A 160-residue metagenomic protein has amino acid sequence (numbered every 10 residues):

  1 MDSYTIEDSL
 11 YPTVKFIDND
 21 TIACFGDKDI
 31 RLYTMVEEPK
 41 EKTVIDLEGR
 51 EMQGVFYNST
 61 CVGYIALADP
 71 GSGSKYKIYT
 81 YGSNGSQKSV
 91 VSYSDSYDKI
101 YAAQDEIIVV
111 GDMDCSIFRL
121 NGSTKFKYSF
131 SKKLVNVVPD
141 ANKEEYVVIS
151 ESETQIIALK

Functional and structural regions predicted by a protein language model:
M1-E7, D27-E48, G71-Y93, M113-K132 (+1 more regions): Surface-exposed loop/turn elements that mediate protein-protein interactions on large endomembrane-trafficking
S3, L32, V55-F56, G63 (+2 more regions): Intrinsically disordered, low-complexity N-terminal regions enriched in serine/proline/glycine with scattered basic
E7-N19, L47-T60, S92-D105, K132-E145: Repeated scaffold domains used in trafficking and secretory/extracellular systems, primarily beta-propellers
I17, G26, T34, N58 (+6 more regions): Acidic surface patches and DE-rich sequence motifs
D18-D29, N58-S59, G63-K77, V109-D114 (+1 more regions): Beta-strand C-termini and the immediately following turn/loop, strongest in propeller blades
N19-T21, Y33-T34, E41-K42, E106-I108 (+3 more regions): Short, charged/polar low-complexity linear motifs in solvent-exposed/disordered segments
E51-M52, A66, S83, K132-N136 (+1 more regions): Bulky hydrophobic/aromatic packing residues
V138-K160: Hydrophobic, glycine-enriched assembly/anchoring segments
